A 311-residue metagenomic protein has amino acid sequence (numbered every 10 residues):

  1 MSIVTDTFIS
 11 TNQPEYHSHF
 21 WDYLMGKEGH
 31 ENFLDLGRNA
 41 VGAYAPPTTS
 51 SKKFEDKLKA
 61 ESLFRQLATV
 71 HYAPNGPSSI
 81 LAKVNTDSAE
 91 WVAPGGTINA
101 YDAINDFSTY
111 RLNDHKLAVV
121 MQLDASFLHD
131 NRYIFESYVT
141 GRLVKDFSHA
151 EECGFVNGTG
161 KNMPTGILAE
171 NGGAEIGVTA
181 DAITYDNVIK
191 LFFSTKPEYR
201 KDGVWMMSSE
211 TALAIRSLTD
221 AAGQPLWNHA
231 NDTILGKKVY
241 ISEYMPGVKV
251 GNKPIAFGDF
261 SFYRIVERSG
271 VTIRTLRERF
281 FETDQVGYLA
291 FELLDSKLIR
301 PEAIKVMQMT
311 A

Functional and structural regions predicted by a protein language model:
M1-T109: Assembly-associated, polar helix/coil segments characteristic of icosahedral protein shells
K53, Y72-A73, T159-D295, R300-A311: Extended oligomerization regions of viral-like shell subunits
I80-L81, G141, K201: Hydrophobic alpha-helical segments involved in membrane association or supramolecular assembly
I80-L81, M121, V239, Y288: Bulky hydrophobic/aromatic "packing anchor" residues in well-ordered structure
A82, S88-A93, D130-R132, A214-S217 (+1 more regions): Short helix/loop capping segments that flank catalytic or ligand/cofactor-binding pockets
K83-V84, L123-A125, S209, A290: Residues immediately flanking
N85-A89, A118, F127, H149 (+5 more regions): Short loop/turn segments at secondary-structure transitions that flank enzyme active sites
N99-S194, K305-A311: Alpha-helical scaffold segments that mediate packing/assembly in large oligomeric complexes
